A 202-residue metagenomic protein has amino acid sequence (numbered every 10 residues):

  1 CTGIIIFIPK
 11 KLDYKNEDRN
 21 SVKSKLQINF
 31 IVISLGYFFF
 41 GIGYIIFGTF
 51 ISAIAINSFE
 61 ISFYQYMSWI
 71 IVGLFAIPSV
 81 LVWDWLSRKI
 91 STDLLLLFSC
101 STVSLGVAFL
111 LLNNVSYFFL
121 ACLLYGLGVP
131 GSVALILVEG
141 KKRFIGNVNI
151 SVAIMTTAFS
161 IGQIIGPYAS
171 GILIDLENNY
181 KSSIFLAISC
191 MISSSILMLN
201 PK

Functional and structural regions predicted by a protein language model:
C1-N16, L197-P201: C-terminal membrane-cytosol helix-exit motif in multi-pass small-molecule transporters
I8-L35: Juxtamembrane intracellular "pre-TM" segments in multi-pass secondary transporters
N29-I77: Extracytoplasmic gate region of multi-pass secondary transporters
S79-S91, I174-D175: Helix-to-loop junctions at the C-terminal end of transmembrane segments in multipass secondary transporters
L94-A108: Structural signature of the two symmetry-related core transmembrane helices
S116-L124: Paired small-residue
G131-F144: Intracellular juxtamembrane helix-capping segments at the cytosolic ends of symmetry-related transmembrane helices
R143-N179, A187: A late C-terminal transmembrane helix in Major Facilitator Superfamily
